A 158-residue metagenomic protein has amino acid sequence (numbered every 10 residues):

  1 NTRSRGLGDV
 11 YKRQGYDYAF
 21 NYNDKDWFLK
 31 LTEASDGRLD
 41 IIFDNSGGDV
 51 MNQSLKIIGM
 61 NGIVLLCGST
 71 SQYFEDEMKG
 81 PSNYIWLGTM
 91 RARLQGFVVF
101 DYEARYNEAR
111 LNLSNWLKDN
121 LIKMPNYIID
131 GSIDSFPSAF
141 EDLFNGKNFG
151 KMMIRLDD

Functional and structural regions predicted by a protein language model:
N1-Y11: Single conserved hydrophobic/aromatic residue that forms the stacking wall/gate of nucleotide- or nucleobase-binding
L7, Y16, R38-L39: Local beta-strand N-terminus motif with an aromatic residue
D26-D36: Short amphipathic alpha-helix with an adjacent loop that forms part of the alpha/beta core around
F28, V50-N52, P137: Short, well-ordered alpha-helical microsegments
I42-F43: N-terminal Rossmann-like NAD(P) cofactor-binding module of classical short-chain dehydrogenase/reductase
K56-I58: Conserved helix-to-beta-strand junction in the class I
M60-T70, M78-K123: Rossmann-fold dehydrogenase core element
E103-D158: C-terminal hydrophobic helical "lid"/dimerization subdomain of Rossmann-like NAD(P)H-dependent oxidoreductases
